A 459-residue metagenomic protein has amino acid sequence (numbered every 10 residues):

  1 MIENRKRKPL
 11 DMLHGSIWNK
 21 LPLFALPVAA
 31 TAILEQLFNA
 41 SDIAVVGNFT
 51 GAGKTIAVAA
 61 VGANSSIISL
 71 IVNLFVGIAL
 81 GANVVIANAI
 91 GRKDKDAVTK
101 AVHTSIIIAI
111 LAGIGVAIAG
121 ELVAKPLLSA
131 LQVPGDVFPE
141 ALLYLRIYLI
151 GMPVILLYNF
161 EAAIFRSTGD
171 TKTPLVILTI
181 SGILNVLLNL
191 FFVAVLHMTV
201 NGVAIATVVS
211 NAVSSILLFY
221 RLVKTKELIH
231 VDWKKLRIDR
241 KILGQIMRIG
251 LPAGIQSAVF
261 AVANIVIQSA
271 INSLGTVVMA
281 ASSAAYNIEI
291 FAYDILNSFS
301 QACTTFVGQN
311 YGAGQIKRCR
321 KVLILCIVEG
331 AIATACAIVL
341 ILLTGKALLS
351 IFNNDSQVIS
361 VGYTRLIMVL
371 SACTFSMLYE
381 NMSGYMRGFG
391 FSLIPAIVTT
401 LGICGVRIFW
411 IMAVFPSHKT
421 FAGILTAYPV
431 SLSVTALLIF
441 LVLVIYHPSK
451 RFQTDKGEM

Functional and structural regions predicted by a protein language model:
M1-A25, I86-G151, V195-L251, V307-A372 (+1 more regions): Short alpha-helical transmembrane segments in multi-pass integral membrane proteins
H14, W18-L37, S41, I67-L74 (+8 more regions): Residue-level signal for short hydrophobic patches within transmembrane helices of multi-pass membrane transporters
L23-D42, V46, I147, S181 (+4 more regions): Transmembrane helical elements of multi-pass membrane transporters/channels
V28, A32, A44, V84 (+16 more regions): Transmembrane alpha-helix boundary and packing residues in multipass membrane permease domains and related
I33, L37-A59, L128-G135, F191-M198 (+5 more regions): Helix-terminus/linker motif at the lipid-water interface of multi-pass membrane proteins
T55-S66, A141, L145, A204 (+3 more regions): Small-residue hotspots at the loop-to-helix junctions and early N-terminal turns of transmembrane alpha-helices
V58-I118, I155-P174, Q268, A281-V339 (+3 more regions): Small-residue-rich hydrophobic transmembrane alpha-helices
A79, I147-R166, P174-G182, V203-L218 (+4 more regions): Short runs within selected transmembrane alpha-helices of multi-pass transporters and secretion channels
